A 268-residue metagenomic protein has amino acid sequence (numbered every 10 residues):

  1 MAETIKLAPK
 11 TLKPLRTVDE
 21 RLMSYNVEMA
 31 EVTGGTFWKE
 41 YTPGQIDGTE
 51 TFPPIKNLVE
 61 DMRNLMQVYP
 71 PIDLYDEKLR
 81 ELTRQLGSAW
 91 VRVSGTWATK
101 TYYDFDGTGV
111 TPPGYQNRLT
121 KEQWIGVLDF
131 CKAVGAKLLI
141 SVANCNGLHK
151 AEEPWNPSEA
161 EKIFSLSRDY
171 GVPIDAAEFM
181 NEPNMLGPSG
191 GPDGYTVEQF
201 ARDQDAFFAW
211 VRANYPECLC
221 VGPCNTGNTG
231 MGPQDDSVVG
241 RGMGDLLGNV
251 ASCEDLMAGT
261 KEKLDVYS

Functional and structural regions predicted by a protein language model:
M1-F179, P183-D236, G240-A251, A258-V266: Non-catalytic accessory regions flanking glycosidase/transglycosidase catalytic cores in CAZymes
